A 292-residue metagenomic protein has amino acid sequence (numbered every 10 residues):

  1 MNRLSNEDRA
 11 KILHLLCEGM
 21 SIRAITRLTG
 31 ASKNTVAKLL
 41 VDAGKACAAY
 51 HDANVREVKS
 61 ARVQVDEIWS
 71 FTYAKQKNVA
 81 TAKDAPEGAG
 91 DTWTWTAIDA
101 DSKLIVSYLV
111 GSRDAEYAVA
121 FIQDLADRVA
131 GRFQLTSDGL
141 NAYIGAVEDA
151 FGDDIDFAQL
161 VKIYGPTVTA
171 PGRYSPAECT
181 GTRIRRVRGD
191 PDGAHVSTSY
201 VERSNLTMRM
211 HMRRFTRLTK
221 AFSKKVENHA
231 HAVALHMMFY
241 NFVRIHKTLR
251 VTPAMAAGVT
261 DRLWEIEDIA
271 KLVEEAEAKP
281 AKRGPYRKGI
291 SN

Functional and structural regions predicted by a protein language model:
M1-N292: Residue-level recognition of single "structural anchor" positions that define or cap local secondary structure
